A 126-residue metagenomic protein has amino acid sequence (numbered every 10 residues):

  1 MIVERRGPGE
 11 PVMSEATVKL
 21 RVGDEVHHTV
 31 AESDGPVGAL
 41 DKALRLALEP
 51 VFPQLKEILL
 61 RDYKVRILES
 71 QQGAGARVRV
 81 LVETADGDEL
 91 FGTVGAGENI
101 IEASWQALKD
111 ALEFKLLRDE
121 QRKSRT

Functional and structural regions predicted by a protein language model:
M1-T126: Terminal or standalone catalytic/regulatory effector modules within metabolic enzymes and repeat proteins
